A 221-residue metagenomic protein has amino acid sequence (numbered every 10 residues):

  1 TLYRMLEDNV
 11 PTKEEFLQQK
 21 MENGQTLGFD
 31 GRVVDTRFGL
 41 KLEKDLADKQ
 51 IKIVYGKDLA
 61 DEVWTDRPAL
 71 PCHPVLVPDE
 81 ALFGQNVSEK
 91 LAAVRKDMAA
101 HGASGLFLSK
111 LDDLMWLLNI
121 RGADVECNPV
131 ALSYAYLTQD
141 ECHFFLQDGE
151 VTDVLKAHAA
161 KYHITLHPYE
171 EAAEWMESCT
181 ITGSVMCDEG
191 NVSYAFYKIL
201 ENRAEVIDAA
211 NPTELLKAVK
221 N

Functional and structural regions predicted by a protein language model:
T1-N221: A composition/biophysics-driven feature that prefers long, compositionally simple stretches
